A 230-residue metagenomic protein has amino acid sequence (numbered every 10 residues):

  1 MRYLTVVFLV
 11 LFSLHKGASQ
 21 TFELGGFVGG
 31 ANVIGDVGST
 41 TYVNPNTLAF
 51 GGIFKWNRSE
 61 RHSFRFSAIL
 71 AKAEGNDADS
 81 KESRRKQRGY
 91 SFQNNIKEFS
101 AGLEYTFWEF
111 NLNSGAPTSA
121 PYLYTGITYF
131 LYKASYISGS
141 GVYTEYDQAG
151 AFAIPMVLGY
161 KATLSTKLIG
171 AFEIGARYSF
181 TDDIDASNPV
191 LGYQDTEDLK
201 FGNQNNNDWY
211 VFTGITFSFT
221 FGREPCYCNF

Functional and structural regions predicted by a protein language model:
G17-N57, F212-P225: Short glycine/proline- and aromatic-enriched beta-strand/turn motifs that initiate or cap beta-hairpins
Q20, N44-L48, N95-F99, S119 (+2 more regions): Residues that define the transmembrane beta-barrel architecture of outer-membrane proteins
F22, R61-F64, N111, T166-G170 (+1 more regions): Repeated loop/turn-to-beta-strand initiation elements of outer-membrane beta-barrel proteins
G26, G52-W56, A101-Y105, T125-Y129 (+3 more regions): Residues on the lipid-exposed face of transmembrane beta-strands in outer-membrane beta-barrel proteins
V28-I34, L70-E74, F107, I127-K133 (+2 more regions): Transmembrane beta-strands of outer-membrane beta-barrel pores
I34-T41, R84-Q93, G141-Y146, K200-N203: Extracellular loop and loop/strand-boundary signature of outer-membrane beta-barrel proteins
H62-S138: Gram-negative (and chloroplast) outer-membrane scaffold detector with strong preference for beta-barrel transmembrane
A78, S165-F230: Predominantly the C-terminal beta-signal and adjacent terminal strand-loop region of outer-membrane beta-barrel
